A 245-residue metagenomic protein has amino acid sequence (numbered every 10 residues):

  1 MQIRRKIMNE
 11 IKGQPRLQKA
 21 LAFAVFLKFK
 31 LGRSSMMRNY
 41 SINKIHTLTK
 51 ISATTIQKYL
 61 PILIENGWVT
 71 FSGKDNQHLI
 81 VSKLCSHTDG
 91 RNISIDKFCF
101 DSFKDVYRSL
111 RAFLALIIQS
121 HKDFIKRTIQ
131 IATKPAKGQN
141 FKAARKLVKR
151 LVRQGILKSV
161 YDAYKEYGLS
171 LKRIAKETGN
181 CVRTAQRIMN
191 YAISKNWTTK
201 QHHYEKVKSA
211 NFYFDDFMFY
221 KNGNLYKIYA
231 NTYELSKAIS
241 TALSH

Functional and structural regions predicted by a protein language model:
M1-H245: Electropositive, intrinsically flexible nucleic-acid-contacting patches
